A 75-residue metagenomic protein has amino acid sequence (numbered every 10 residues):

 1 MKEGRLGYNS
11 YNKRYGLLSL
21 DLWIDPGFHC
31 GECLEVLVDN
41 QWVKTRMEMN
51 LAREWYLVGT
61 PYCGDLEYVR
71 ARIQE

Functional and structural regions predicted by a protein language model:
M1-D25: Mixed-charge, Lys/Arg-rich low-complexity intrinsically disordered regions
L6, L34-V36, A71: Generic structural hydrophobic/aromatic packing signal, biased to beta-strands
Y8, L37, M49-N50: Generic beta-strand structural signal
Y11-N12, F28-E32, N50-R53: A short, compositionally biased
K13-S19, L34, E54-L57: Short polybasic amphipathic segments
I24-V38: Short coil-to-beta transition motif at edge beta-strands of beta-rich domains
Q41-E75: Short, compact, well-ordered microdomains
